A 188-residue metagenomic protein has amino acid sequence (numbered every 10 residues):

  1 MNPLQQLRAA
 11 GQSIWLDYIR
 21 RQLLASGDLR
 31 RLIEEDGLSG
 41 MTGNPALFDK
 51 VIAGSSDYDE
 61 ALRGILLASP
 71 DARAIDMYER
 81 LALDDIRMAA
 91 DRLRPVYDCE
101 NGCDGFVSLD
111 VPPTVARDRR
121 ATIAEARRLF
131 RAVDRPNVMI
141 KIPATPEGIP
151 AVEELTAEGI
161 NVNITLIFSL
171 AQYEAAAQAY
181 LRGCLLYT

Functional and structural regions predicted by a protein language model:
M1-G27: N- or domain-start disorder-to-order transition segments that initiate the globular core
Q12-Y18, S39-G43, G105-V111, V138-I142 (+1 more regions): Hydrophobic faces of well-ordered beta-strands that scaffold small-molecule active sites in alpha/beta enzyme cores
W15, L24-D59: An N-terminal structural lobe/cap that precedes and organizes the functional/catalytic core across diverse proteins
G37-L38, A151-V162: Glycine-enriched alpha-helix->loop->beta-strand junction motifs that scaffold or abut catalytic
L47-P150: Active-site beta->alpha loop and helix N-cap motifs at the rims of alpha/beta catalytic domains
F130-N137, N161-Y173, G183-C184: Acidic, His- and aromatic-enriched active-site or binding-groove loops in soluble protein domains that engage sugars
Y187-T188: Conserved small/polar residues in nucleotide/adenosyl-binding loops
